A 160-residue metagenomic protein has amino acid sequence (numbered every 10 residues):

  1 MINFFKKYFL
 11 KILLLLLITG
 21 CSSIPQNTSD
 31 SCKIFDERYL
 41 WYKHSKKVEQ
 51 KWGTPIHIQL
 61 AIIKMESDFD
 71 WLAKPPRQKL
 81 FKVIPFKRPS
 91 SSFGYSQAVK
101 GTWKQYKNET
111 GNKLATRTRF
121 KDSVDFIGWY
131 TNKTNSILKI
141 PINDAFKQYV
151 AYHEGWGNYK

Functional and structural regions predicted by a protein language model:
M1-F5: N-terminal secretory signal peptides that target proteins for export/translocation
K6-L15: Sec-dependent signal peptide recognition, specifically the positively charged N-region followed immediately by
T19-G20: C-terminal motif of bacterial Sec signal peptides marking the signal peptidase cleavage site
S23-K160: Catalytic glycan-binding domains that act on GlcNAc-containing polysaccharides
